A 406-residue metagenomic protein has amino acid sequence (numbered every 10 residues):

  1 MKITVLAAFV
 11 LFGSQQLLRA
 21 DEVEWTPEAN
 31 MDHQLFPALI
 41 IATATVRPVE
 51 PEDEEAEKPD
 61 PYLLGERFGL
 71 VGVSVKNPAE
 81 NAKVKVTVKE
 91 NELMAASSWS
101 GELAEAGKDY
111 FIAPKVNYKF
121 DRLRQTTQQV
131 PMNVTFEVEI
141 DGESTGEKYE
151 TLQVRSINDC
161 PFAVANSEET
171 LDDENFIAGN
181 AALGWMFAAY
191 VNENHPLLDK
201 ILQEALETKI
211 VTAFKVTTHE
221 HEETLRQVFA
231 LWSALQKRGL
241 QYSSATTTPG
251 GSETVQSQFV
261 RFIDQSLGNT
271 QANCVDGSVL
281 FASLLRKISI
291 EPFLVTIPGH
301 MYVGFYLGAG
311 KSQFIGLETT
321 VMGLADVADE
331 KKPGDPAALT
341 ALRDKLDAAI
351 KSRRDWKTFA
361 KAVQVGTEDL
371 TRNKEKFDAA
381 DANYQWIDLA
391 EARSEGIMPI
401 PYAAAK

Functional and structural regions predicted by a protein language model:
T4-G13: Sec-dependent N-terminal signal peptides
Q16-A20: Sec/Tat signal peptide C-region and signal peptidase I cleavage site
D21-N166: Beta-strand-enriched, solvent-exposed domains that form extended recognition/catalytic surfaces
E22, T26-M31, G72-K76, N81-G101 (+4 more regions): Alpha-helical and coiled-coil interaction segments, frequently adjacent to or embedded within charge-biased
Q128, T224, G277: Hydrophobic (often cysteine-bearing) scaffold residues that line and stabilize catalytic clefts of nucleotide/cofactor
L183-N269, K311: Secondary-structure boundary elements
T246, G251-Q271, A382-K406: Intrinsically disordered, low-complexity regulatory regions in eukaryotic proteins
A272-T371: Hydrophobic/aromatic-rich core segments of domains that either
